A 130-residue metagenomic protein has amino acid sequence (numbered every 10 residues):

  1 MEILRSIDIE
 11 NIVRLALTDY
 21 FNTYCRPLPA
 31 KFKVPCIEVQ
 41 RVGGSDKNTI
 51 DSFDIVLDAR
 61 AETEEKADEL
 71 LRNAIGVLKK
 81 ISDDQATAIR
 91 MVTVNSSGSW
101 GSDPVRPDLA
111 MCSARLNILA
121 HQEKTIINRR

Functional and structural regions predicted by a protein language model:
M1-K47, I81, Q85-T87: Small/polar-rich, solvent-exposed N-terminal microdomains that initiate assembly or binding
M1-N11, V42-I50, V92-R130: Short, charged interaction patches at domain edges and termini
I3, R60-E64: Active-site oxyanion-binding pockets that recognize sulfate/phosphate
A16, V77, R115: Solvent-exposed, charged/polar functional surfaces in cytosolic regulatory/catalytic domains
I37, F53, A114: Change "...and in nucleic-acid phosphodiester-cleaving endonucleases..." to "...and in nucleic-acid processing enzymes
T49-A61: Short glycine-rich, basic-tinged beta-strand/loop micro-motifs
T63-V92: Mid-chain, well-packed structural core segment of small domains
